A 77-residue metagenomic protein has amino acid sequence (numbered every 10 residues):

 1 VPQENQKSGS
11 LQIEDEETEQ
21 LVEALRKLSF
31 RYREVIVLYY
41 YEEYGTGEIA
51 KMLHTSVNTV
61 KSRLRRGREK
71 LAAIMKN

Functional and structural regions predicted by a protein language model:
V1-E19, G45: Internal acidic/polar
D15, L25-R33: Short helix-coil-helix linker/hinge
V35-Y39: A short pre-motif secondary-structure segment
Y40-Y41, R65: Short acidic-aromatic loop segments in the C-terminal HATPase_c
L53-N77: DNA-recognition helix of helix-turn-helix
